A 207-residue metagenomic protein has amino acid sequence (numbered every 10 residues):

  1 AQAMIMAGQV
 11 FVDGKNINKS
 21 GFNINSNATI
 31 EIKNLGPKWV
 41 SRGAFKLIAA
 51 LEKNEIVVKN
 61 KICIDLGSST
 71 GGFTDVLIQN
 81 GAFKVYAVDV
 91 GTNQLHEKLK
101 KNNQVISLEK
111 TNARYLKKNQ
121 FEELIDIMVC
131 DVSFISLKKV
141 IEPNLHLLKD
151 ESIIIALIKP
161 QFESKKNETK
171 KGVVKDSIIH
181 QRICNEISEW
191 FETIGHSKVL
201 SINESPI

Functional and structural regions predicted by a protein language model:
A1-A28, I62, F83: A basic, amphipathic helix-loop patch mediating RNA/tRNA/ribosome contacts
E52-K59, F121-E122: Glycine-rich helix-loop-beta junction characteristic of Rossmann-like nucleotide cofactor-binding loops
K59-S69: Conserved class I S-adenosyl-L-methionine
T70-G81: Conserved SAM-binding loop of SAM-dependent methyltransferases across substrates and taxa, primarily the Class I
Y86-K139: S-adenosyl-L-methionine
K138-I155: A short glycine-rich, Lys/Arg-flanked "PGG" loop and its adjoining helix->strand segment in the class I
P160-D176: Short, glycine-/aromatic-enriched active-site segment of Class I SAM-dependent methyltransferases
H196-I207: Conserved S-adenosyl-L-methionine
